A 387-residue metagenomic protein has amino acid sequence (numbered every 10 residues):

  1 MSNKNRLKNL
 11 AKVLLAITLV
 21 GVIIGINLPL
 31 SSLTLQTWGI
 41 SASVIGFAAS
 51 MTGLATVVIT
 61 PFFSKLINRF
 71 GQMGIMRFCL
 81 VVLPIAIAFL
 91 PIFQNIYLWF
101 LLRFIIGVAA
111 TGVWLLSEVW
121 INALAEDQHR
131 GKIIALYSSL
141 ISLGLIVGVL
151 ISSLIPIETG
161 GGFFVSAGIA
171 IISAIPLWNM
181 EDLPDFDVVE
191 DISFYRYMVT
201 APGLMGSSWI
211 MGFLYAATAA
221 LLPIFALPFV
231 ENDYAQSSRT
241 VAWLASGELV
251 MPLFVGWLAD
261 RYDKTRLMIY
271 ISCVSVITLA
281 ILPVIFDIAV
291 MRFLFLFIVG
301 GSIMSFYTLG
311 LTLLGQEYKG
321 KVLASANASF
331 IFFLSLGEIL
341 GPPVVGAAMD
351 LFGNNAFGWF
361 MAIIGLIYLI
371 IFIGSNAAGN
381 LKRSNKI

Functional and structural regions predicted by a protein language model:
R6-G53, A216-A226, S237: Helix-loop boundary and gating motifs at the non-cytosolic
A42-S43, D127-Y137, Y234-A235, Y318-F330: Loop-to-transmembrane helix entry/capping segments in MFS-fold secondary transporters and related SLC/MFSD carriers
I59-G71, P156, M251-D263, M349-D350: Helix-to-loop junctions at the C-terminal end of transmembrane segments in multipass secondary transporters
G74-A88, R266-I281, A362: Structural signature of the two symmetry-related core transmembrane helices
Y97-I105, V290-I298: Paired small-residue
G112-A125, S305-Y318: Intracellular juxtamembrane helix-capping segments at the cytosolic ends of symmetry-related transmembrane helices
A167-F186, I371-S375: C-terminal membrane-cytosol helix-exit motif in multi-pass small-molecule transporters
G320-L351: A late C-terminal transmembrane helix in Major Facilitator Superfamily
